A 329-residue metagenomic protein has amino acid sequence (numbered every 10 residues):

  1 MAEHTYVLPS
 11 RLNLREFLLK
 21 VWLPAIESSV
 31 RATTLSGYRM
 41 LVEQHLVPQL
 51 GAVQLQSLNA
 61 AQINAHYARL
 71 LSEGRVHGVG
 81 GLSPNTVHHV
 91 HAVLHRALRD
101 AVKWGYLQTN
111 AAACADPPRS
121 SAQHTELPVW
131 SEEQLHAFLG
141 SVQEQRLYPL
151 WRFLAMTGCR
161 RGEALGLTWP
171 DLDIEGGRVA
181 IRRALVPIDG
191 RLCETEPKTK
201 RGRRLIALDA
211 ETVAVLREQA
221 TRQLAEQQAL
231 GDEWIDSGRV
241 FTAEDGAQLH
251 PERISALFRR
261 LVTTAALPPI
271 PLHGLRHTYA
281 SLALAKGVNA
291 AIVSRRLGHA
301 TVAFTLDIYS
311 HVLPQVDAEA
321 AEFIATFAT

Functional and structural regions predicted by a protein language model:
M1-A65, Q219-V240, E244-A247, P314: N-terminal DNA-binding module of tyrosine recombinases/phage integrases
L14, L18, R31-T34, Y38 (+10 more regions): Hydrophobic (often cysteine-bearing) scaffold residues that line and stabilize catalytic clefts of nucleotide/cofactor
Q56-L71, A113-P118: Short, conserved phosphate-binding/catalytic loop or strand-edge motifs used in phosphoryl-/nucleotidyl-transfer
V76-G80, L139-Y148, T157, I206 (+4 more regions): Short, basic (Lys/Arg/His-rich) helix/loop patches that form interaction surfaces in the mid-to-C-terminal regions
V79-A92, K103-L167, I174-E175, V186 (+4 more regions): Basic, Lys/Arg- and aromatic-enriched nucleic-acid-binding interface segment
H95-L98, V102, D317: C-terminal flanking helix
A112-C114, G176-I181, P271, L282 (+2 more regions): Short functional hotspots where side chains directly engage DNA or cofactors
G176, L185-T212, E218, R222-A229 (+7 more regions): C-terminal secondary-structure termini that scaffold catalytic or DNA-interacting sites
